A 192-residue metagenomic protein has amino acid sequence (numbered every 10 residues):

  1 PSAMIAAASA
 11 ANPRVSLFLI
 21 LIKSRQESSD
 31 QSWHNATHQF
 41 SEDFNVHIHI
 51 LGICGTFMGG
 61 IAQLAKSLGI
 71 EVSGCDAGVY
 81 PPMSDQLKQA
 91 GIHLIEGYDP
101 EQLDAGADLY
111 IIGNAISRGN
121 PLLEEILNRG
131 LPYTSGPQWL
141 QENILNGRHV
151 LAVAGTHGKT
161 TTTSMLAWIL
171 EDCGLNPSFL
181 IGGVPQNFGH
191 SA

Functional and structural regions predicted by a protein language model:
P1-V15: Short alpha-helix boundary/capping segments
M4, Q26-E27: Charged/polar low-complexity intrinsically disordered segments
A6, L21-K23, H93: Residues marking helix boundaries in flexible regions
P13, L17-L19, Q31, Q39: Short hydrophobic targeting helices and cationic amphipathic motifs that mediate membrane/organellar targeting
W33-V79, M83, K88-H93, A105-G106 (+3 more regions): ATP-dependent carboxylate-amine ligase
F40-F44, L64-S67, K88, Q102 (+2 more regions): Phosphate-binding loop of NTP-binding sites
H49, Y98, H157-G158: Histidine-centered active-site/metal-ligand motif
L94-Y98, T134: Short acidic-hydrophobic, aromatic-tinged amphipathic segments that line or gate anion-handling sites
